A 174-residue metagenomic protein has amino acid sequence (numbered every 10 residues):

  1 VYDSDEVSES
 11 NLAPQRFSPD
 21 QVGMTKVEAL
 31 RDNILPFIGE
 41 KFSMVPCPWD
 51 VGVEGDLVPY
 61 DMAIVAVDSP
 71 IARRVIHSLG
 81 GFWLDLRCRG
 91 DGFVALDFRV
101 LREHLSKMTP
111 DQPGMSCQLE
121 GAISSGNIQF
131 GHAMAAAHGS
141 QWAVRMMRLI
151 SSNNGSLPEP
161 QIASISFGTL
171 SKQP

Functional and structural regions predicted by a protein language model:
V1-P174: Adenine nucleotide-associated cytosolic modules
